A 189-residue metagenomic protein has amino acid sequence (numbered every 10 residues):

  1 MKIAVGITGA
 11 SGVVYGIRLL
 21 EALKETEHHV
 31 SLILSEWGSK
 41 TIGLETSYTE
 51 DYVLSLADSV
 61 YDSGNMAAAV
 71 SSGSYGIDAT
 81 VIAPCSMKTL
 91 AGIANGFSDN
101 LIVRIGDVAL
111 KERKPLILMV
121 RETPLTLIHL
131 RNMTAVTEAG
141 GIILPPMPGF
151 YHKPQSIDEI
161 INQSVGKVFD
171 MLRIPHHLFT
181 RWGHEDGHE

Functional and structural regions predicted by a protein language model:
M1-I117, T123-E189: A cross-family phosphate/adenosyl-ligand binding-site feature
